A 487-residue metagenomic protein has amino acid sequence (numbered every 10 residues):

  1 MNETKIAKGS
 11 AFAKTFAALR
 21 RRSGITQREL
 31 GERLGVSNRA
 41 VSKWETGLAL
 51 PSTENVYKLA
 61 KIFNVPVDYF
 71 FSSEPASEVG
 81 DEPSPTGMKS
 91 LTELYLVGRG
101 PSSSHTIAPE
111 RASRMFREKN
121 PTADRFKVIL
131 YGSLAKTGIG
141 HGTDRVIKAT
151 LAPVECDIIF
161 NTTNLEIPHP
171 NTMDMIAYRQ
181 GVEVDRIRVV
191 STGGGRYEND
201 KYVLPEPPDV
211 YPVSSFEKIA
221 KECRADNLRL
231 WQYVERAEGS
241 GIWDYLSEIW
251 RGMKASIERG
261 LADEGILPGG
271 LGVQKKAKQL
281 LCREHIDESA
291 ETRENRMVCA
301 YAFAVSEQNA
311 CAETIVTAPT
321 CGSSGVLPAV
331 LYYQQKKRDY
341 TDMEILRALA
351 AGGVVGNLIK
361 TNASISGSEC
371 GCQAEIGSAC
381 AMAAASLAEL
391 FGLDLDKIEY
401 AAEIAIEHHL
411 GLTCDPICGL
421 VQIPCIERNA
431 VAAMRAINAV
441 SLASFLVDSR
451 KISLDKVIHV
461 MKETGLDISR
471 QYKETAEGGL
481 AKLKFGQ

Functional and structural regions predicted by a protein language model:
M1-R22: A short, Lys/Arg-rich alpha-helix, primarily the initiator
T4-K5, F71-P85: Short, charged recognition helix plus adjacent turn of helix-turn-helix-like nucleic-acid-binding domains
G24-K43: Short alpha-helical DNA-recognition segment
E54-Y69: DNA major-groove recognition helix of helix-turn-helix/homeodomain DNA-binding modules
T150, C156-E288, M297: C-terminal regulatory domains involved in ligand/effector binding and gene-expression control
K254-D339, M343-G371, G479-Q487: Accessory "access/gating" subregions that flank catalytic or transport cores
N357-A430, L442-K451: Hydrophobic alpha-helical bundle architecture
